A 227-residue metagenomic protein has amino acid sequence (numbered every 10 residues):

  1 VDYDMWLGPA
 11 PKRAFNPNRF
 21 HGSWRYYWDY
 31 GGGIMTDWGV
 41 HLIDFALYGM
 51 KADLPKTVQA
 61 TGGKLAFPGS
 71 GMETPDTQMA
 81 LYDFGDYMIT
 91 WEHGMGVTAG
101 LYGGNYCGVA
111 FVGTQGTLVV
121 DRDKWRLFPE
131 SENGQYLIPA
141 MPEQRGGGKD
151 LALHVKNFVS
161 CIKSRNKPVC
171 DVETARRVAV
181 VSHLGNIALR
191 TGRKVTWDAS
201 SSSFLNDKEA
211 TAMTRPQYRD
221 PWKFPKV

Functional and structural regions predicted by a protein language model:
V1-G32, T36-E173, A179-V227: Contiguous beta-strand/loop segments that form the cofactor/metal-binding neighborhood of enzyme cores
